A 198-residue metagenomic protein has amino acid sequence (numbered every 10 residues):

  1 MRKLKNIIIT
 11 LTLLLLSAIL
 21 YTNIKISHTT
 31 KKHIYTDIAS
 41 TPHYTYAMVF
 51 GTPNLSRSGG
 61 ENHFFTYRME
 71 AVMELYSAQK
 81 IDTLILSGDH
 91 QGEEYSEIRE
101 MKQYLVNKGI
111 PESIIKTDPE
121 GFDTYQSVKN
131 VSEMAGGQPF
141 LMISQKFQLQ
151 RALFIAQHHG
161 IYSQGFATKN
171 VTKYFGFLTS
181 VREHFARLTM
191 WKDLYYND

Functional and structural regions predicted by a protein language model:
M1, T41-P42, L188: Extended hydrophobic leader/signal-anchor segments used for secretion and membrane insertion
M1-I8, K80, Y196-D198: Short, Lys/Arg-enriched, disordered terminal segments
R2-I38: N-terminal type II signal-anchor transmembrane helix that functions as the membrane-insertion/stop-transfer segment
T12-L13, L75, T189, L194: Enrichment for repetitive, rod-forming helical segments
L15-A18, E70, A186: Active-site-proximal helix/loop capping residues that flank conserved catalytic or ligand/cofactor
I24-S180: A structural signal for short, hydrophobic/glycine-enriched beta-strand patches
F177-Y196: A transmembrane-helix-recognition feature enriched in membrane-embedded lipid enzymes and envelope glyco-/phospholipid
